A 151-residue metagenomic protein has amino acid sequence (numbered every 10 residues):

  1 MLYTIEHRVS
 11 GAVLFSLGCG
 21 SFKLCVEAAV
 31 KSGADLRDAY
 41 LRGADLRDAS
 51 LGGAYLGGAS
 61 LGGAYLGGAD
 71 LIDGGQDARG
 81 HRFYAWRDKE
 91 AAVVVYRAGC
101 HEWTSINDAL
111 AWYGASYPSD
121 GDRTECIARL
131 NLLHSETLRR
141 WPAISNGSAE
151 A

Functional and structural regions predicted by a protein language model:
M1-S60, L138-A151: Extended, small-residue-rich solenoid/repeat segments and analogous flexible loops that form exposed scaffolds
H7, D45-R47, A54, A64 (+4 more regions): A broad, low-amplitude sensor of folded, mature protein cores
A12-F15, V95, R123: Residues at structural and domain junctions
L17-D35, W86, N107-G121: A signal for specific C-terminal beta-sheet/loop modules enriched in small/flexible residues with GP/PG/PP motifs
D35, Y40, D45, D77-G80 (+2 more regions): Intrinsically disordered, low-complexity sequence elements enriched in Ser/Thr/Gly/Pro
Y40, D45, S50, A85 (+5 more regions): Sequence-pattern detector for short linear motifs and compositional/periodic biases rather than a specific fold
L56, L61, L66-A115: Glycine-rich hexapeptide-repeat left-handed beta-helix
C100-H101, I106, L110-I144: Domain-scale recognition of modular recruitment/scaffold domains used in eukaryotic signaling
